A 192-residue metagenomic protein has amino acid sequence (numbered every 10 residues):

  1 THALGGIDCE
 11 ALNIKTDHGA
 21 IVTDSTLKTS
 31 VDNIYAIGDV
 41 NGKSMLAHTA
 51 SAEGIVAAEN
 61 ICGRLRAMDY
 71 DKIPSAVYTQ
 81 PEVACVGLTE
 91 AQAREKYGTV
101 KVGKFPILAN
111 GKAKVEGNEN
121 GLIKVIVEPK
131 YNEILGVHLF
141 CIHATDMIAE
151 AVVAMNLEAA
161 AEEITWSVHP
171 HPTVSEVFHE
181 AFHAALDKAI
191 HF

Functional and structural regions predicted by a protein language model:
T1-N60: FAD-site-proximal beta/loop scaffold in flavoenzymes
A3, E10, D17, T23 (+9 more regions): Short, electropositive, low-hydrophobicity segments enriched in small/polar residues
L12, G19, P74-S75, I123: Small-molecule pocket liners
K28-T29, N33, D69-Y70, V115-N118: Solvent-exposed alpha-helices and their adjacent loops that cap or buttress functional pockets in soluble metabolic
N33, I73-S75, L135: Short amphipathic alpha-helical segments
H48-D71, T99, L157, A161: Internal hydrophobic alpha-helix adjacent to the cofactor/substrate pocket in enzyme cavities
C62, Y78-T89, R94-F192: Flexible, glycine-rich terminal cap/loop adjacent to redox cofactors in electron-transfer oxidoreductases
R66-E82: Flexible, acidic loop-helix segments that line cofactor/substrate-binding pockets
